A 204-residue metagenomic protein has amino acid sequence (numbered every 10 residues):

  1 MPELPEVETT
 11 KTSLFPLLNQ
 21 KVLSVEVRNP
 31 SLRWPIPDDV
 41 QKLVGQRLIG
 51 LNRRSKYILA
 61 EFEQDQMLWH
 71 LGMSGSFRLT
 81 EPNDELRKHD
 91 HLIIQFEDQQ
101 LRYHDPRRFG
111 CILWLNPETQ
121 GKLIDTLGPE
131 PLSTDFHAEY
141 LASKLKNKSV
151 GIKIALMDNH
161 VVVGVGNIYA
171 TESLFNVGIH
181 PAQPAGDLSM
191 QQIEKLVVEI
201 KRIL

Functional and structural regions predicted by a protein language model:
M1-L4, E8, P131, D135 (+1 more regions): Generic detection of long, well-ordered alpha-helical segments
M1-W114: Gly/Gly-Pro- and Ser/Thr-rich, intrinsically disordered tail segments characteristic of DNA damage-repair and tolerance
K21-D38, N52, K144-L204: Basic, nucleic-acid-binding surfaces and adjacent catalytic neighborhoods in DNA/RNA-processing proteins
V44, T126, R202-L204: Short, structured secondary-structure boundary patches
M67-V163, Y169-A170, L174-N176: Phosphate/anion-contacting hairpin/loop surfaces
